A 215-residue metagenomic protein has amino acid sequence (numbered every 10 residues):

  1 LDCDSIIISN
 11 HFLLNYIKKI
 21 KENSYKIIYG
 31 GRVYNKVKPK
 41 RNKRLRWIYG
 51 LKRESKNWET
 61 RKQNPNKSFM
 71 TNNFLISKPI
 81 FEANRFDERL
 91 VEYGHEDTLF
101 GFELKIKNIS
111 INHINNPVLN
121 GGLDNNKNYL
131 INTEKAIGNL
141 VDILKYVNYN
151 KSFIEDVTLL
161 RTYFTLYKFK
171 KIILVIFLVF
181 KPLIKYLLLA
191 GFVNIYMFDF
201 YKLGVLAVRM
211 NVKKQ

Functional and structural regions predicted by a protein language model:
L1-D4, D87: Active-site acidic Asp-centered loop
S5-R44: Conserved donor NDP-sugar-binding/catalytic core segment of glycosyltransferases
G30-G31, R46-K67: Short, flexible, basic/aromatic active-site loop/helix in glycosyltransferases
F69-R85: Conserved nucleotide-sugar donor-binding and metal-coordinating catalytic region shared by glycosyltransferases
E92-F100: Acidic donor-binding loop at a coil-to-helix junction in glycosyltransferase catalytic cores that engages
E103-K105: Hydrophobic residues within well-ordered alpha-helices
K107-I131, A136-N148: Active-site donor/metal-binding and catalytic loop motifs of nucleotide-sugar-dependent glycosylation enzymes
K135, S152-Q215: Non-catalytic, C-terminal membrane-associated alpha-helical segments of glycosyltransferases
